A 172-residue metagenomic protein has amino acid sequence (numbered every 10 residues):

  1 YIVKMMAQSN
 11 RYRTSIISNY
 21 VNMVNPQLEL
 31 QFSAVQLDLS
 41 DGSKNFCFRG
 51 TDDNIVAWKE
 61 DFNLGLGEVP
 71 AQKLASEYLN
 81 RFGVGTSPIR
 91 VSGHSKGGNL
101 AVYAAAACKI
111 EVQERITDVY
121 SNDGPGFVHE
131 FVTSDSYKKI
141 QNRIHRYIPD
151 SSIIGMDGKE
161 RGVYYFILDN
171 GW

Functional and structural regions predicted by a protein language model:
Y1-K44, F48-G65, V69-P88, K109-W172: Alpha/beta hydrolase fold serine-hydrolase catalytic domain that processes acyl esters and thioesters
S92-G97, A101: Gly/Ala-rich beta-loop-alpha elbow adjacent to hydrolase catalytic centers
A101-I110: Short glycine-enriched nucleophile-adjacent loop and the immediately C-terminal alpha-helix near the catalytic center
